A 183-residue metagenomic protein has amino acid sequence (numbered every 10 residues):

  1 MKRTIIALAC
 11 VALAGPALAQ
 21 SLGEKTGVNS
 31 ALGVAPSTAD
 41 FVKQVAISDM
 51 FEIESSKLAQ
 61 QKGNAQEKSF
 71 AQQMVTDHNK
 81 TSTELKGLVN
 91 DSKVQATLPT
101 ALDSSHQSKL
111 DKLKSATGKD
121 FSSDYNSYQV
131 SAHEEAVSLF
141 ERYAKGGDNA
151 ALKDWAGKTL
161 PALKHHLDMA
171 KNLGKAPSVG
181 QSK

Functional and structural regions predicted by a protein language model:
K2-I6, L18-K183: His/Met- and acidic-residue-enriched segments that coordinate or traffic transition-metal cofactors and support
A9, A14-P16: N-terminal signal peptide c-region/cleavage motif recognized by signal peptidases
